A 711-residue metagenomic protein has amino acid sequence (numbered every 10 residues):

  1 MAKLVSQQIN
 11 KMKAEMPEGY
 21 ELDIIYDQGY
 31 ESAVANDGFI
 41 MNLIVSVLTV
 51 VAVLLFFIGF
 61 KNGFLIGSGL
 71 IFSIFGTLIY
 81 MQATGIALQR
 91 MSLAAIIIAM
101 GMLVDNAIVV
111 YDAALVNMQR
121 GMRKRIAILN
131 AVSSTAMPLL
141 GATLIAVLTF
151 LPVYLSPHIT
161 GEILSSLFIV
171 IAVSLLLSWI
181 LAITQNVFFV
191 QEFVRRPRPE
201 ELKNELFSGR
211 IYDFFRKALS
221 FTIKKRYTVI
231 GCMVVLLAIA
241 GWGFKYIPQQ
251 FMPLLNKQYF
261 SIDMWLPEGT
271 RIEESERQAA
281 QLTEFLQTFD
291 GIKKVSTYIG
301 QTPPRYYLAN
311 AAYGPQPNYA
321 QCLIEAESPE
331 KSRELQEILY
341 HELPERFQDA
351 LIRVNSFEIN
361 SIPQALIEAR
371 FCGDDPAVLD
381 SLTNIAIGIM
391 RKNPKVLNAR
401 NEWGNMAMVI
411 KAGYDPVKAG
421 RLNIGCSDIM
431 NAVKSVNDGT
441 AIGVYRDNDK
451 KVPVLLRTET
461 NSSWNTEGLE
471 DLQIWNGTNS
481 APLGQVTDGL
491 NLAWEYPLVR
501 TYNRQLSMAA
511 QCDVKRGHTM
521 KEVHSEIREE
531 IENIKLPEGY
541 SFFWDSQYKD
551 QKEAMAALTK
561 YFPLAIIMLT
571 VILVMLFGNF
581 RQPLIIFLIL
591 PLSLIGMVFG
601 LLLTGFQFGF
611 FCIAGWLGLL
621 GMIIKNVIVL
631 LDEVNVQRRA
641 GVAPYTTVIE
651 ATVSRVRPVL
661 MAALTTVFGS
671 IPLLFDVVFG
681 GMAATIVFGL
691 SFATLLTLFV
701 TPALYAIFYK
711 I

Functional and structural regions predicted by a protein language model:
M1-V45, L55, Y111, I387-A565 (+2 more regions): Extracytoplasmic/periplasmic membrane-proximal domains and adjacent transmembrane bundles of envelope biogenesis
I25, S32, N36, Y111 (+4 more regions): Helix-loop junctions and hydrophobic alpha-helical segments within the transmembrane domains of large membrane
L48-L115, V173, V571-R655, L660-F679 (+3 more regions): Hydrophobic transmembrane alpha-helices and their membrane-interface caps in long multi-pass transport proteins
M100-A114, A136-L155, E162-L202, C322 (+4 more regions): Transmembrane alpha-helices and their membrane-interface boundaries in multi-pass membrane transporters and channels
T135, K203-P253, I292-K293, T383: Signature of alpha-helical transmembrane segments and their immediate interfacial
V153-E162, V234-T270, L366, E495 (+1 more regions): Transmembrane helices with small-residue packing motifs
Q258-E268, A309-S328, S361-D380, M408-G420 (+3 more regions): Short, hydrophobic beta-strand segments
E274-I362, V417-N437: Solvent-exposed, membrane-proximal periplasmic/extracellular interface segments of envelope transport and secretion
